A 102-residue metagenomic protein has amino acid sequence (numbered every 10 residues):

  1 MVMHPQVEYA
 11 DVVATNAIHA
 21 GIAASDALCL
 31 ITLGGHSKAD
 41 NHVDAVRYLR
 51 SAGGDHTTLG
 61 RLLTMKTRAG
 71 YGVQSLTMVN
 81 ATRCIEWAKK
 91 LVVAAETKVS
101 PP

Functional and structural regions predicted by a protein language model:
M1-P102: Terminal alpha-helical segments
